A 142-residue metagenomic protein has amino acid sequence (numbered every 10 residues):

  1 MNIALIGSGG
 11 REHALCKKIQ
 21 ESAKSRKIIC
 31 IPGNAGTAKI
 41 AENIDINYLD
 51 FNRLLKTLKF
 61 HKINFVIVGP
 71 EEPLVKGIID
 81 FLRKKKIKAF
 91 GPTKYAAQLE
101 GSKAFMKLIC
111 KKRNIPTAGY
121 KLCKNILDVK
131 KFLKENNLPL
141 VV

Functional and structural regions predicted by a protein language model:
M1-Y95, L127: ATP-binding N-terminal substructure of ATP-dependent carboxylate-amine bond-forming enzymes
A4-L5, L99-V142: Active-site nucleotide/adenylate-binding loops and adjacent lid/helix of ATP-dependent enzymes
